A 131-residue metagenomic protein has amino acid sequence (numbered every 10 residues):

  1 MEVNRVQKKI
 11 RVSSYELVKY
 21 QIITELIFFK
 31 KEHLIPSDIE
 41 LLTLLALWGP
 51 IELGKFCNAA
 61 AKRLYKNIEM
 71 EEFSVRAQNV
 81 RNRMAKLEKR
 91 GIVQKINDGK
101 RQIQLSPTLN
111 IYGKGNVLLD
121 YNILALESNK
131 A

Functional and structural regions predicted by a protein language model:
M1-I10: General nucleic-acid-binding
R11-E52: Short alpha-helical segments that sit at the start of domains
I51-E71: Short acidic, hydrophobic short linear motifs in intrinsically disordered regions
V75-R76, V80: Short coil turns linking two alpha-helices in DNA-binding domains
A85-K100: A short, conserved structural fragment
G91-I92, T108-N110: Short hinge/loop at the helix->beta-strand junction immediately C-terminal to the helix-turn-helix recognition helix
G99-T108: Minor-groove-contacting beta-hairpin "wing" of winged helix-turn-helix DNA-binding domains
L109-A131: Short, amphipathic alpha-helical interaction segments positioned at domain boundaries
